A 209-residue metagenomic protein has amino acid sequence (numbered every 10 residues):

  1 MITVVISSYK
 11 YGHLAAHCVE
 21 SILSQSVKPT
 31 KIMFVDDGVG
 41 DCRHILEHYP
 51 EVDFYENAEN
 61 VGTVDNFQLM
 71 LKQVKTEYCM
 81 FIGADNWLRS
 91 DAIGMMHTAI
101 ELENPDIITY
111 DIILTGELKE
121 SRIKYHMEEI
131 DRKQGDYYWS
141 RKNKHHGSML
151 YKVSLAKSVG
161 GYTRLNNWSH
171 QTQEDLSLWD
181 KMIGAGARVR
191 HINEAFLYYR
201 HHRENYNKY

Functional and structural regions predicted by a protein language model:
M1-S21: N-proximal low-complexity "stem/linker" segments adjacent to membrane-targeting elements
E20-P29: Short, acidic, metal-binding catalytic loop of nucleotide-sugar glycosyltransferases
F34-H44, E59: A conserved acidic beta->alpha catalytic loop
N57-V74: Glycine-rich, basic loop-to-helix element that forms the pyrophosphate-binding segment of sugar-nucleotide handling
C79: Short aromatic/hydrophobic "clamp" motif used to bind/position activated sugar donors
I93-I123: Conserved donor NDP-sugar-binding/catalytic core segment of glycosyltransferases
I123-K142, H146: Short, flexible, basic/aromatic active-site loop/helix in glycosyltransferases
W168-L178: Acidic donor-binding loop at a coil-to-helix junction in glycosyltransferase catalytic cores that engages
